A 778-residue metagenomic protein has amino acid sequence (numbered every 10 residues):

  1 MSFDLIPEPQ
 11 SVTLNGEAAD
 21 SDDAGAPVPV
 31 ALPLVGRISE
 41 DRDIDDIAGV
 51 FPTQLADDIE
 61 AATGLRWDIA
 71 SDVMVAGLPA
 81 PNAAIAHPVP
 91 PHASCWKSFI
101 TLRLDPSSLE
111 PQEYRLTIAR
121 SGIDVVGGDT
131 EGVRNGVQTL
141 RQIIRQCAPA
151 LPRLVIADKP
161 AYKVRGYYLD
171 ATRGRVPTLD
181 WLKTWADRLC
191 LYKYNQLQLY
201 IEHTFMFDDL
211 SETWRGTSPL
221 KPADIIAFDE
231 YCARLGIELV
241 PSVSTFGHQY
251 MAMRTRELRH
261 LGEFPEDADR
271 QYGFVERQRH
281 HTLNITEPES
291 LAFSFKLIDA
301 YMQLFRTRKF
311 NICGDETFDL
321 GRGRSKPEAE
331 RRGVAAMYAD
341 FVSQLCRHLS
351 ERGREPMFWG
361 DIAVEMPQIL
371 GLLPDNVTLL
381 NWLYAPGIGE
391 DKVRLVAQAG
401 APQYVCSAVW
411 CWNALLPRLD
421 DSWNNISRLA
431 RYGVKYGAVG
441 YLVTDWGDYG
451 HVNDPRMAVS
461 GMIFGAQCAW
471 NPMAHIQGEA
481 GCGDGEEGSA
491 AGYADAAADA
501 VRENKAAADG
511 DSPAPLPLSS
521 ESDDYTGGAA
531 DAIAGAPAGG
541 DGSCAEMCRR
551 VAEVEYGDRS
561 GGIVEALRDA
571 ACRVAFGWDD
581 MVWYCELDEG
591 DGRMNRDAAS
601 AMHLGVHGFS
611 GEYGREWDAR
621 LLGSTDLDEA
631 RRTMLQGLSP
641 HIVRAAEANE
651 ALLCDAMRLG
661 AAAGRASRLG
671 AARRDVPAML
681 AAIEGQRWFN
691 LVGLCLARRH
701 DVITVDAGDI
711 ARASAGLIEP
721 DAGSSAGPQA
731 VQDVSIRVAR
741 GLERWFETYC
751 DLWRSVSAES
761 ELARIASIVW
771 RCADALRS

Functional and structural regions predicted by a protein language model:
M1-V35, S39-T53, Q112, L116 (+7 more regions): Substrate-binding groove of N-acetylhexosamine-processing glycoside hydrolases
S2-R165, R428, K435, G440 (+1 more regions): Contiguous, structured surface segment used for ligand recognition
D45-D46, V125, V176-T178, G321-R322 (+1 more regions): A generic structural signal for short coil/turn motifs at secondary-structure boundaries
I69-S71, P241, F358, V405: A structural preference for short, hydrophobic beta-strand core positions in alpha/beta folds
M74, H203-T204, T245-G247, A363 (+2 more regions): Conserved beta-strand edge residues that scaffold enzyme active sites
R134, H248-Y250, L320, Y449-N453: Short catalytic/ligand-binding loop motif for oxyanion handling, primarily in non-cytosolic enzymes, centered on
V155-T172, Y404-W412: N-terminal small/glycine-rich loop or linker at the start of catalytic domains across soluble metabolic enzymes
K163-G360, L370-L372, T378-L380, G389 (+1 more regions): Substrate-binding cleft of carbohydrate-active enzyme catalytic domains
